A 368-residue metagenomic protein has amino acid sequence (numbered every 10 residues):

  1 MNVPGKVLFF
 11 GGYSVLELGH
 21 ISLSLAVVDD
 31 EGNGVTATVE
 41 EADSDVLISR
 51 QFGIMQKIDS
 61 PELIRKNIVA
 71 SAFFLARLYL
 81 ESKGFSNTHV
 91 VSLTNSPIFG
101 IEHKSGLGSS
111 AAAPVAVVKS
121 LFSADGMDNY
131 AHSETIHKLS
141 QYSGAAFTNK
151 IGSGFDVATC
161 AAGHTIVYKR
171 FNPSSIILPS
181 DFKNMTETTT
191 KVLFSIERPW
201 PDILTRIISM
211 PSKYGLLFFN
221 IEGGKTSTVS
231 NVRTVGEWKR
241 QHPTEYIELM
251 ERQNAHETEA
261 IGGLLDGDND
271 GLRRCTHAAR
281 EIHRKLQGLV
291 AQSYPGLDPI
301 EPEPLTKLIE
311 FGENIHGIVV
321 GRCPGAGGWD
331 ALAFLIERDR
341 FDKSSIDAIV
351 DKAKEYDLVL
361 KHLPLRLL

Functional and structural regions predicted by a protein language model:
M1-F10, S14-S82, N87, L93-E102 (+4 more regions): C-terminal nucleotide
G106-D128: DPxDG-like acidic metal-binding loop motif
L107-S109, G321-G328: Short glycine/threonine-rich catalytic loop with a Thr-x-Gly-x-Asp
